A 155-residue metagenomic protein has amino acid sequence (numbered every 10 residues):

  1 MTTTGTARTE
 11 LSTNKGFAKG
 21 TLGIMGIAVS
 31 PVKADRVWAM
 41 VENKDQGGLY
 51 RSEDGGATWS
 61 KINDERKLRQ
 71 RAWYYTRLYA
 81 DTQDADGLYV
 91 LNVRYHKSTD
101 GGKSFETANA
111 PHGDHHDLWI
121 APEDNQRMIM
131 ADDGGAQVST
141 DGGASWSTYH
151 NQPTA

Functional and structural regions predicted by a protein language model:
M1-A155: Beta-propeller blade termini and top-face loops
